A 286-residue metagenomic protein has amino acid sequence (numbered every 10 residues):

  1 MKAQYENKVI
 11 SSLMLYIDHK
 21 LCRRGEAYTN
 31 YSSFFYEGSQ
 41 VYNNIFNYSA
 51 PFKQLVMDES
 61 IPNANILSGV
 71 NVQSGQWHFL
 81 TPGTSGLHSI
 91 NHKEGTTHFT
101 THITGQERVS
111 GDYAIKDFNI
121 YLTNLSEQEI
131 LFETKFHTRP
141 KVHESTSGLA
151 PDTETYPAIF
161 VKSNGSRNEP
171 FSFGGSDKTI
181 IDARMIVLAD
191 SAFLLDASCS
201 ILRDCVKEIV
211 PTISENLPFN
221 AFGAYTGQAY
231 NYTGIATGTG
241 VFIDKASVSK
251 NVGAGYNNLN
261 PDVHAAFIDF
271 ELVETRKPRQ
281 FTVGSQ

Functional and structural regions predicted by a protein language model:
M1-T29, N164-I180, Q228-Q286: Short, charged interaction patches at domain edges and termini
K2-T96, T100-Q128: Extended beta-strand solenoid/passenger and fiber regions
H98, R108-S110, F160, F267-E271: Ser/Thr- (and often Asn-) enriched beta-sheet segments in non-cytosolic proteins
S110-D112, D182-L188, D269-V273: Residue-level recognition of well-ordered beta-strand positions that form the cores of beta-sheet-rich folds across
D112-R139, P151-D152, Y156-I159: Surface-exposed beta-loop interaction hotspot
I120-Y121, D196-A197, Q280-Q286: Short, charged, solvent-exposed linker or helix-capping segments at domain edges/interfaces that act as flexible hinges
F136-A197, S249-L259, T282: Short, solvent-exposed beta-alpha or beta-beta edge segments that form flexible loop/patches at the rim of ligand
F193-K245: Intrinsically disordered, low-complexity segments enriched in Gly and acidic/Ser/Thr residues that form flexible
